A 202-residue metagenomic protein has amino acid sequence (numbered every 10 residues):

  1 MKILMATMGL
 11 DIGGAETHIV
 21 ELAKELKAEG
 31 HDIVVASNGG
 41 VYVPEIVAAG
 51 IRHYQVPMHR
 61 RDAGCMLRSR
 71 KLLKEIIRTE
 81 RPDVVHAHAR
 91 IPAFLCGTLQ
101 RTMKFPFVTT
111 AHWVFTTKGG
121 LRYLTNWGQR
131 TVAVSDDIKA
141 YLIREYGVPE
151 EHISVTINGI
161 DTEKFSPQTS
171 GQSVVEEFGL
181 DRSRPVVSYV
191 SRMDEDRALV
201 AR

Functional and structural regions predicted by a protein language model:
L4, D181-A198: Conserved donor-binding/catalytic core segment of Leloir-type glycosyltransferases
M5-M66, H152: N-terminal strand-loop element at the rim of the active site of nucleotide-sugar-dependent glycosyltransferases
K24-E25, E29, L99, V187-Y189 (+1 more regions): Short hydrophobic signal-anchor/transmembrane segments that target glycosyltransferases and glycosylation machinery
A49, R60-V84, F94, T98-T102 (+1 more regions): An amphipathic, basic-hydrophobic alpha-helix
L72, S166-L180: A short helix/loop element that forms part of the nucleotide-sugar donor recognition site in Leloir-type
A87-A93, A111: Short His-centered aromatic/hydrophobic patch
R101-D136: A conserved, positively charged/aromatic
D137, G159: Carbohydrate-associated surface elements
